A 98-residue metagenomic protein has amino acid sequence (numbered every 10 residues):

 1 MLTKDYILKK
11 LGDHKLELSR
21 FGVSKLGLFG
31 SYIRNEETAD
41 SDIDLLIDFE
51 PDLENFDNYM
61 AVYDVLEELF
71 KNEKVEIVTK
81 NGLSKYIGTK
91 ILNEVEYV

Functional and structural regions predicted by a protein language model:
M1-K25, I33-A39, P51-V98: Catalytic core of pol beta-like nucleotidyltransferases
L28: Conserved histidines in hydrophobic membrane contexts and catalytic metal-binding motifs
S41-I43: Change "...and in nucleic-acid phosphodiester-cleaving endonucleases..." to "...and in nucleic-acid processing enzymes
L46-D48: Short hydrophobic/aromatic beta-strand micro-patches that form the beta-sheet surface supporting nucleotide- or nucleic
